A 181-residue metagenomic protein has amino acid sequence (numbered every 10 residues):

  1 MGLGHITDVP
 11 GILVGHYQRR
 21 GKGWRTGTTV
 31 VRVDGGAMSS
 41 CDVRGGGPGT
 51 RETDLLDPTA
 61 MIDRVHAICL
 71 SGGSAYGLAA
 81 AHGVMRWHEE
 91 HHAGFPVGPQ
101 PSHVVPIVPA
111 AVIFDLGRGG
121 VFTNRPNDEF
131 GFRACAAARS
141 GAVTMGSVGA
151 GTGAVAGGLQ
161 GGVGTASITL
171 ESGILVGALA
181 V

Functional and structural regions predicted by a protein language model:
M1-V181: Alpha/propeptide regions of enzymes that mature by internal proteolysis
